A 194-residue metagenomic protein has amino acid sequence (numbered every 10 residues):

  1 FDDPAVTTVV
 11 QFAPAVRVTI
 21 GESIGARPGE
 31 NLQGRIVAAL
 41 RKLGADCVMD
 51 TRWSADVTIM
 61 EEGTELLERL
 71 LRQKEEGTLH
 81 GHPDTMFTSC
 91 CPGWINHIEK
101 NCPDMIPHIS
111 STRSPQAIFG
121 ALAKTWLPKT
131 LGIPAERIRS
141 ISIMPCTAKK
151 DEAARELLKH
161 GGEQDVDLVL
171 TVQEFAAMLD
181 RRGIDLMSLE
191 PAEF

Functional and structural regions predicted by a protein language model:
F1-F194: Iron-sulfur-associated redox domains of electron-transfer enzymes in respiratory and anaerobic energy metabolism
